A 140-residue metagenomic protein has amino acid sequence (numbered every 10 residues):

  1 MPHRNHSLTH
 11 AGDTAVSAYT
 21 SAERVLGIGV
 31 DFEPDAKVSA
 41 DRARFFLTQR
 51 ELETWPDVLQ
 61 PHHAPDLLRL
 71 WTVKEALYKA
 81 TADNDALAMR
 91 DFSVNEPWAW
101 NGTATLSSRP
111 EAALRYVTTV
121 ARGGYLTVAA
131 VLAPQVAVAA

Functional and structural regions predicted by a protein language model:
M1-A140: Core catalytic alpha/beta fold that binds nucleotide/phospho-ligands
